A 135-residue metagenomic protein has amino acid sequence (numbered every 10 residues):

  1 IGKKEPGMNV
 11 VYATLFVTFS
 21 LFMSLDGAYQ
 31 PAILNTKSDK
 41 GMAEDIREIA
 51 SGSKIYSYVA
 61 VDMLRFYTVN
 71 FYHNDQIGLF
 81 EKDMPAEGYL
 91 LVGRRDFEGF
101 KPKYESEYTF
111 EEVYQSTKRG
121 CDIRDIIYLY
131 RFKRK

Functional and structural regions predicted by a protein language model:
I1-T14: Cytosolic-side transmembrane helix boundary signature
V11-Y130: Short periplasmic/luminal acceptor-recognition loop of GT-C membrane glycosyltransferases, typified by
R131-K135: Active-site beta-strand termini and strand-to-loop segments that position acidic
